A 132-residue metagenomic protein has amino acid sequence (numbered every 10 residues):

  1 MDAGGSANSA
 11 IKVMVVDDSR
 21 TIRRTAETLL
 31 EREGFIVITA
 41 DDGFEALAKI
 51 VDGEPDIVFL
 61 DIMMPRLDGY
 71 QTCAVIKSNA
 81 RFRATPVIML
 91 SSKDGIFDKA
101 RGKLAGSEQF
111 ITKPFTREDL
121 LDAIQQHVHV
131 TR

Functional and structural regions predicted by a protein language model:
R24-R32: Charged docking surfaces used in two-component/phosphorelay signaling
G34-D41, K49: Short hydrophobic/Thr-rich beta-strand motif most characteristic of the beta2 strand and flanking loop of CheY-like
G53-F59: Active-site beta3 strand of CheY-like receiver
M64: Receiver (REC) domain active-site loop signature in two-component systems and cognate sites in sensor histidine kinases
F115-I124: C-terminal output helix
